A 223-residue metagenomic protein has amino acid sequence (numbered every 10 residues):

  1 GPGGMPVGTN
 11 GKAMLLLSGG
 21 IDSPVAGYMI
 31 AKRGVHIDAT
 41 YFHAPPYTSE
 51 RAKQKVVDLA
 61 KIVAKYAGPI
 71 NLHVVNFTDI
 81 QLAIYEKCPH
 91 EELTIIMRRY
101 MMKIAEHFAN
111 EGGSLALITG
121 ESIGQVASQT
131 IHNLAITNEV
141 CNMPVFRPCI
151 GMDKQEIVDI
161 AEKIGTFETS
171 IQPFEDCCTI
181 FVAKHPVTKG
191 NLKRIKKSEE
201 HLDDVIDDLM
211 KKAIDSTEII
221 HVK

Functional and structural regions predicted by a protein language model:
G1-M14, P24-D79, E139, V187-D203 (+2 more regions): RNA-binding accessory domains that recognize and position tRNA/RNA substrates
G1-N10, Q81, K87-D159, K163-I164 (+1 more regions): Active-site adenylate/phosphate-handling loop in enzymes that bind or generate adenylated species
G20: Conserved G/P- and acidic residue-centered "switch" motifs that form tight phosphate/ATP-binding loops in soluble
T40-F42, V75-T78, T119-G120, P148 (+2 more regions): Generic beta-strand/beta-sheet core signal
Y66-H73, S114-L115, G120, F174: Flexible, glycine/charged-enriched surface loops at secondary-structure junctions
I123-Q125, P173-F181: Small/polar glycine-rich anion-binding or flexible loop at a beta-alpha turn
G165-P173: A short alpha-helix-loop-beta-strand transition element characteristic of N-terminal alpha/beta dinucleotide-binding
